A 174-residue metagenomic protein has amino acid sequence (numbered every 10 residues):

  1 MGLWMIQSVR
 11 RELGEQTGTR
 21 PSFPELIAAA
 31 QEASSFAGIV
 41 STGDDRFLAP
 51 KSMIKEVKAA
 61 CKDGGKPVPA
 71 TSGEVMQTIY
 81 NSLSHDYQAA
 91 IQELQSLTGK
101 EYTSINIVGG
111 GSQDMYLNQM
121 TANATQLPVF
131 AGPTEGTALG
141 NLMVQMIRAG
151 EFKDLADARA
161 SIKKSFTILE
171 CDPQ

Functional and structural regions predicted by a protein language model:
M1-S104, Q113-T137, M143-P173: Active-site core segments that coordinate phosphate-bearing ligands/cofactors across diverse enzyme families
G110: Glycine-rich Rossmann-fold phosphate-binding loop(s) that bind the pyrophosphate of adenine dinucleotide cofactors
